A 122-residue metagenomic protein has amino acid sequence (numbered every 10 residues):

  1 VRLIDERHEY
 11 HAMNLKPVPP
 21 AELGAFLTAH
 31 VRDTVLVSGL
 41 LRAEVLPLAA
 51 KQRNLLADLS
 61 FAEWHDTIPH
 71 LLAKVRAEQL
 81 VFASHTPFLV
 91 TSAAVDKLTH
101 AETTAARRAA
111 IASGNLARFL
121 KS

Functional and structural regions predicted by a protein language model:
V1-V81: Catalytic pocket-lining loop regions of alpha/beta-barrel enzymes, especially the amidohydrolase/enolase/GH5 lineages
W64-H65, F88-V90: Short gly/pro/ser/thr-enriched loop/turn and capping motifs at secondary-structure boundaries
A77-Q79, L89-S122: Mid-to-C-terminal alpha-helical segments outside catalytic/metal-binding sites
H85: Active-site glycine-centered loops adjacent to acidic/histidine catalytic or metal-binding residues that shape
